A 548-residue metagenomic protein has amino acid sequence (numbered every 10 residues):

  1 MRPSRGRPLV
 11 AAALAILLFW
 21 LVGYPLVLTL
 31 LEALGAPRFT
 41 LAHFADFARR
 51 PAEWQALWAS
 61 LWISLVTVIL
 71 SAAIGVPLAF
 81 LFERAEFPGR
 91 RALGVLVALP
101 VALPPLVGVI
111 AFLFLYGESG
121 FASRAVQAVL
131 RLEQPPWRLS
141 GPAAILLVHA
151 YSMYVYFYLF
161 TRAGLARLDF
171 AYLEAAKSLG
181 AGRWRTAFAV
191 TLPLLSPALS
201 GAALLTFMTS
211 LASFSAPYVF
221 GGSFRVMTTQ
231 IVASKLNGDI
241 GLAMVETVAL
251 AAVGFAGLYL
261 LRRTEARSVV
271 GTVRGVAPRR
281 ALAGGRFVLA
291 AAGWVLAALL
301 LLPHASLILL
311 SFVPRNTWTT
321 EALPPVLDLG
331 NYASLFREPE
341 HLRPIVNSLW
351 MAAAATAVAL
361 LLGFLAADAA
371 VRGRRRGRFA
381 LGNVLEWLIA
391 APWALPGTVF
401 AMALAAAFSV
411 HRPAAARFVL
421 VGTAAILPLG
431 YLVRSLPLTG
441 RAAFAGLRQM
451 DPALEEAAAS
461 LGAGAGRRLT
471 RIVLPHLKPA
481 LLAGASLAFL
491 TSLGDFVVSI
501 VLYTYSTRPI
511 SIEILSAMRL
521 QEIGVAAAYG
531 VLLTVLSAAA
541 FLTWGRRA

Functional and structural regions predicted by a protein language model:
M1-R5: Short, Lys/Arg-rich, polar N-terminal cytosolic tail immediately upstream of the first transmembrane signal-anchor
G6-P37, R49-A166, V190, L194-S215 (+7 more regions): Membrane-water interface segments at the C-terminal ends of transmembrane alpha-helices in multi-pass inner-membrane
E32-H43, E118-L130, F220-V226, R267-G275 (+2 more regions): Peri-membrane helix termini and adjoining interfacial loops of integral membrane proteins
D169-F170, R185, G222-T229, A233 (+3 more regions): Feature of multi-pass inner-membrane transport and sensor proteins that recognizes transmembrane helices together
L173-E174, E455-E456: Short alpha-helical segment that forms part of, or immediately flanks, the ligand-binding pocket in carbohydrate-active
F214-N237, T319-P324, F496-I523: Glycine-rich helix-loop "coupling/hinge" segments at transmembrane-helix boundaries in multipass transporters
T228-V253: Helix-loop-helix hairpin linking two adjacent transmembrane segments in secondary transporters
R263-S268, L542-A548: Membrane-interface capping segments at transmembrane-helix boundaries
